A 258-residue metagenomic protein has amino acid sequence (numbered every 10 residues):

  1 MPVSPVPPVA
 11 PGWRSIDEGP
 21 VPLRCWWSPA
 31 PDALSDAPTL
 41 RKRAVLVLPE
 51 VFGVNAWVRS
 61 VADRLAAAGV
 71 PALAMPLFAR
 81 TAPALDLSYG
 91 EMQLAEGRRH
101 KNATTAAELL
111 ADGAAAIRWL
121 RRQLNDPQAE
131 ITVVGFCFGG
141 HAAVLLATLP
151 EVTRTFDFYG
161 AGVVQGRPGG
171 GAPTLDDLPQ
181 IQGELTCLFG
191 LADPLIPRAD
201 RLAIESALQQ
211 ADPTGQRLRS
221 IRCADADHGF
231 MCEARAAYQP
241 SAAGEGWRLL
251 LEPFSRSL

Functional and structural regions predicted by a protein language model:
M1-L258: N-terminal cap/leader regions of alpha/beta-hydrolase-fold enzymes, predominantly small-molecule hydrolases
